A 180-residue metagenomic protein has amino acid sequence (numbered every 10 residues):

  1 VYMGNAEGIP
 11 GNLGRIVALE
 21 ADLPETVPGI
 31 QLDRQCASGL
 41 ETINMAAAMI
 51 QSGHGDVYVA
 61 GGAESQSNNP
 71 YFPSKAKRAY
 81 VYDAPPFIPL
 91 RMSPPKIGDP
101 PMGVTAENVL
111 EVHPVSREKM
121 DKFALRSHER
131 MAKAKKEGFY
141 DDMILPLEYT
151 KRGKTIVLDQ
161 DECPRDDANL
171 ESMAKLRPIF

Functional and structural regions predicted by a protein language model:
Y2-N5, G62: Residues that line or immediately flank small-molecule/substrate-binding pockets and catalytic motifs
M3-G4, E107, M143, K151: Active-site pocket-lining segment
G4-V57, K96-V104, D167-F180: Conserved catalytic cysteine-centered active-site region of acyl-thioester-dependent Claisen-condensing enzymes
G8-P10, N68, A132-A134: Secretory-pathway/luminal and periplasmic proteins that interact with or process carbohydrate-rich
R15, E107, A132: Short glycine-/small-residue-rich flexible loop motifs, especially phosphate/cofactor-binding loops
R34-E64, L110-F139: Active-site-proximal alpha-helical scaffold in enzymes
V57-V112: Flexible glycine-/small-residue-enriched beta->alpha junction loops that bind anionic phosphate/pyrophosphate groups
K119-F180: N-terminal extracellular/periplasmic Venus flytrap/periplasmic-binding protein-like
